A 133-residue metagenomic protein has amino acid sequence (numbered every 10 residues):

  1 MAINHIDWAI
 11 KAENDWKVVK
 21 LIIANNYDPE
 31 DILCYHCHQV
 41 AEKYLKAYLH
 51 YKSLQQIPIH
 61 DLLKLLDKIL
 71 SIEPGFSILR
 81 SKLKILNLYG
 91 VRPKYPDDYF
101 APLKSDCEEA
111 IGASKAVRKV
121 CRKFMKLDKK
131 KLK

Functional and structural regions predicted by a protein language model:
M1-K133: Terminal alpha-helical segments
